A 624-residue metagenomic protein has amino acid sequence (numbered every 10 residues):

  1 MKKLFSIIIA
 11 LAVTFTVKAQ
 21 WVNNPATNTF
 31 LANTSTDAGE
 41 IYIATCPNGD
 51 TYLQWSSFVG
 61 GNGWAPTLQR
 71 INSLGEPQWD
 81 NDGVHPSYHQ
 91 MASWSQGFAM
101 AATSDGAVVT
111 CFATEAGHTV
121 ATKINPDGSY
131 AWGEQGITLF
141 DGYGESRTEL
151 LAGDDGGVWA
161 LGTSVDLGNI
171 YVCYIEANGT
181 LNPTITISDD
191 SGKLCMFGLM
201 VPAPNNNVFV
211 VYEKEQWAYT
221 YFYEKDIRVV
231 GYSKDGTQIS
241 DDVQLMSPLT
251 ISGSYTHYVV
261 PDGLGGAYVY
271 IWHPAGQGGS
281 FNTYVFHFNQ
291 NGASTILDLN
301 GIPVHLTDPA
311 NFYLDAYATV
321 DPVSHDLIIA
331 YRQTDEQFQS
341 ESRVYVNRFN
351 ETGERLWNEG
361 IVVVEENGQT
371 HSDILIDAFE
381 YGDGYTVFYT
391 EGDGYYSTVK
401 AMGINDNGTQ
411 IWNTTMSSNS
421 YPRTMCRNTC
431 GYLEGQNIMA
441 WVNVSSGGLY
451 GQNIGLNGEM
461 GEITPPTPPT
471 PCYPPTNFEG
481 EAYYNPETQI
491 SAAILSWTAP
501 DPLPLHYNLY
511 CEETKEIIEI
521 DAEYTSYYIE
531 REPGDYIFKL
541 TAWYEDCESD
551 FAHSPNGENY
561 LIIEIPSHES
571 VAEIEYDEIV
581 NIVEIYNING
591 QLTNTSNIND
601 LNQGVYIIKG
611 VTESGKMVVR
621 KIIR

Functional and structural regions predicted by a protein language model:
M1-W21: Bacterial Sec-dependent N-terminal signal peptides
K18, H506-E516, E532-I537, E564-R624: C-terminal outer-membrane/trafficking sorting elements
Q20-P466: Extracellular, repeat-based ectodomains that mediate carbohydrate processing or recognition
G60, E115, D393, Q489 (+2 more regions): Short glycine/proline-centered coil/turn motifs in the loop regions of extracellular beta-sandwich domains
P466-P502, C547-P566: Pro/Thr/Ser/Gly-rich low-complexity, intrinsically disordered linker/stalk tracts
I517-E523: Short beta-strand segments within Ig-like beta-sandwich modules, predominantly Fibronectin type-III
T525-Y527: Short strand-edge motifs at loop-to-beta-strand transitions and within beta-strands of extracellular beta-rich domains
I529-E548: Beta-strand-rich modules
